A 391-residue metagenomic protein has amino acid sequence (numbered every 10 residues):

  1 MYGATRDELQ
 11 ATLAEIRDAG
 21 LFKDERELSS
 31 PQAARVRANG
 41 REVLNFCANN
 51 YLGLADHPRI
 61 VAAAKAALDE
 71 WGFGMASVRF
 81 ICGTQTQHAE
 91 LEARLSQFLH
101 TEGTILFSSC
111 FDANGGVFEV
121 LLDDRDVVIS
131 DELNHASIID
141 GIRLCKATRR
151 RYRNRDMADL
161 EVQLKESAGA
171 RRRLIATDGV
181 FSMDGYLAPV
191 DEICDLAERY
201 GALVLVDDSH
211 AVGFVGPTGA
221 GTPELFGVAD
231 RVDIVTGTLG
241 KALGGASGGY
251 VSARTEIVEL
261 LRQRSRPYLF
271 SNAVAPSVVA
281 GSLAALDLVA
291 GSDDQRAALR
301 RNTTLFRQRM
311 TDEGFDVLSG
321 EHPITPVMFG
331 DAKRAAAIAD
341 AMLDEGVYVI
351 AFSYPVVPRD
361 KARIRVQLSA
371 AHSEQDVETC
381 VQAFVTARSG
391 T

Functional and structural regions predicted by a protein language model:
G3, P58, A62-E70, A93 (+2 more regions): PLP-dependent enzyme catalytic core of the Aspartate aminotransferase-like
T5-F73, A202: N-terminal "arm"/small-domain region of PLP-dependent enzymes with the aminotransferase-like
V78-T84, E92-G116: Short loop-beta-helix segment that forms the pyridoxal 5′-phosphate
V117-A136: Conserved PLP-anchoring active-site segment centered on the Schiff-base-forming lysine
C145, R199-Y200, E313, E345: Helix C-cap/helix->beta junction micro-motif
R150, N154-V206: Active-site phosphate-binding strand-loop segment of PLP-dependent enzymes
Y200-L203, H210, V215-E321, K333: Active-site C-terminal subdomain of aminotransferase-like
A297-F306, T311-G346, V356, D360-K361 (+1 more regions): Conserved PLP-binding catalytic core of the aspartate aminotransferase-like
